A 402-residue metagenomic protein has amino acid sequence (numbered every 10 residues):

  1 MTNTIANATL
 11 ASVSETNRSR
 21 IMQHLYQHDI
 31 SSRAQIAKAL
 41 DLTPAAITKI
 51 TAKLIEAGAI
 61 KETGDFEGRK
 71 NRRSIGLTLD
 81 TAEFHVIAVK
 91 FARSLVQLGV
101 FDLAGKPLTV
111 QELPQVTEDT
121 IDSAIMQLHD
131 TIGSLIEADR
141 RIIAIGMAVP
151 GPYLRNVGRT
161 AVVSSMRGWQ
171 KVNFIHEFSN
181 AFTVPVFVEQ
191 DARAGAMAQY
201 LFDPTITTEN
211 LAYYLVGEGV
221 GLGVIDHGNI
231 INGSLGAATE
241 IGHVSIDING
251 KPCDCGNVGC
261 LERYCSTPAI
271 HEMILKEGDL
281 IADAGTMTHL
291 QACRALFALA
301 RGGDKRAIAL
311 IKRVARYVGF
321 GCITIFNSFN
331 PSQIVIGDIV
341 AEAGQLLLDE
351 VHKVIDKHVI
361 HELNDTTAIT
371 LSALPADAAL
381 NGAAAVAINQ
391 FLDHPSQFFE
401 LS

Functional and structural regions predicted by a protein language model:
M1-D65, R69-R141, N249, L261-S402: ATP-binding/phosphotransfer module of carbohydrate and carboxylate kinases, centering on a glycine-rich
Q27-H28, A104, M166, F202 (+1 more regions): Short helix-capping/turn signature of helix-turn-helix
T78, V86-K90, I142-G146, L211-L215 (+1 more regions): Short glycine-aspartate micro-motif
D102, R155, I225-D226: Short, acidic, Ser/Thr-enriched surface-loop or helix-capping motifs
P107-N210, L346-K357: Glycine-rich phosphate-binding loop and adjoining helix at the ATP-binding site of ATP-dependent phosphoryl-transfer
V110-E112, D119-A124, W169-Q170, E177-R301: Glycine/GP-enriched mid-protein hinge/lid loop-to-helix segment characteristic of carbohydrate kinases
P152-R155, R193-M197, G221-L222, I231 (+2 more regions): Short, active-site-adjacent cap segments at secondary-structure transitions
